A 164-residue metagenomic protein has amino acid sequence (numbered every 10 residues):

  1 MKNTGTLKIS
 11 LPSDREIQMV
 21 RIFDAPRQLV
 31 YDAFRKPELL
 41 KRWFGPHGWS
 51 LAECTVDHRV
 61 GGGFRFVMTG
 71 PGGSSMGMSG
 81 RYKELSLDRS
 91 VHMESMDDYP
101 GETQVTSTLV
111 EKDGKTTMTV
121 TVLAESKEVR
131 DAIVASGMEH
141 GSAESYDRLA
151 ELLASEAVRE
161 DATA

Functional and structural regions predicted by a protein language model:
M1-N3, E125-A164: A conserved amphipathic terminal alpha-helix motif
M1-S50, A164: Hydrophobic ligand-binding cavity/cleft-lining segments
D14-V20, L51, G63, G77 (+3 more regions): Intrinsic-disorder/low-complexity, polar/charged segments enriched in Ser/Thr/Lys/Arg/Asp/Glu/Gln
E16, H92-E144: Beta-strand/loop substructures that line and gate deep hydrophobic ligand-binding cavities in soluble
Q18, E38-S75, E160-A164: Short beta-edge strand/loop motif at the mouth of beta-sheet-based domains
R21, E53-V56, M78-E84, S95 (+1 more regions): Hydrophobic/aromatic beta-strand elements that line small-molecule binding cavities or substrate pockets in beta-rich
R27, R59, K83-R89, T108-T117: A short, structured loop/turn motif at beta-sheet edges
V30, L40, F64-F66, Y82 (+4 more regions): Hydrophobic pocket/interface hotspot
